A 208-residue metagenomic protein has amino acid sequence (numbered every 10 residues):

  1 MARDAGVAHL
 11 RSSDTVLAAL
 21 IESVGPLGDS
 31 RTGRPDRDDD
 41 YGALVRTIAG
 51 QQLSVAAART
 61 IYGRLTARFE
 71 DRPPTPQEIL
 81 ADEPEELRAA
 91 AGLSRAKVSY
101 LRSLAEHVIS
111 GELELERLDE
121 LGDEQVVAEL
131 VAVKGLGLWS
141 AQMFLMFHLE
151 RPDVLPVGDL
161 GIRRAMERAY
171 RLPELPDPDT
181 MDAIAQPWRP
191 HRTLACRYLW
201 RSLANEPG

Functional and structural regions predicted by a protein language model:
M1-T32, V98-S99, E112, D119 (+2 more regions): C-terminal accessory module of base-excision DNA glycosylases/AP lyases that mediates lesion recognition and DNA
A18, G42, R46, A58-Y62: Short amphipathic alpha-helical segments
D36-D40, A56, P74, R95 (+3 more regions): Residues at secondary-structure transition points
D36-Q52: Alpha-helical scaffold segments that form or flank carboxylate-/histidine-based iron centers
A43-I48, R64, E83-E86, Q125-E129 (+3 more regions): A general alpha-helix detector
L53-K134: Alpha-helical ds-nucleic-acid-binding substructure associated with the helix-hairpin-helix region of base-excision DNA
